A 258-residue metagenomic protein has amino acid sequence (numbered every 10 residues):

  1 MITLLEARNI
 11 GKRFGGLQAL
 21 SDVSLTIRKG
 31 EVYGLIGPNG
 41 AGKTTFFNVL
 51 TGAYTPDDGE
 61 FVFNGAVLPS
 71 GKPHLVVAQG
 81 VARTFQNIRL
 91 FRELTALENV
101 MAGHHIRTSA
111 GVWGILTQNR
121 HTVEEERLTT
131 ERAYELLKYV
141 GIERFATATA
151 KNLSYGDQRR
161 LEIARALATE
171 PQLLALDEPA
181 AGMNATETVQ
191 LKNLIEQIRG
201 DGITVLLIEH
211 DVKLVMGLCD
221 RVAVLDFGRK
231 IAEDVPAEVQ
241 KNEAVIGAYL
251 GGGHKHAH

Functional and structural regions predicted by a protein language model:
M1-H258: Glycine-rich phosphate-binding loops of nucleotide-dependent enzymes
